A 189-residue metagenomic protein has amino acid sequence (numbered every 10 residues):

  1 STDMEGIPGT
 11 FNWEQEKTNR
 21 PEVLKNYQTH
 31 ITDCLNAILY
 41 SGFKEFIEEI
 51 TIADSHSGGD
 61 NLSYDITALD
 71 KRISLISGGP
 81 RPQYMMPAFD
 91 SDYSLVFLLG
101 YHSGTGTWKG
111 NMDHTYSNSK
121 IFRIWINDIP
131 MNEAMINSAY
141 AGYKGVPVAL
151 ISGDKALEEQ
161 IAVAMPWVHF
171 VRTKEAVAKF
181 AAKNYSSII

Functional and structural regions predicted by a protein language model:
S1, A53-D54, V96-G100, I151-S152: Short beta-strand segments
S1-E16, Y27: N-terminal glycine-rich anion-binding loops that anchor highly charged ligand groups
E14-A37: Short catalytic helix/loop segments, enriched in acidic residues and glycine and frequently bearing histidine
E48, Y93-S94, A149: Conserved acidic residues
S57-K71: Glycine-rich loop at the start of a catalytic domain that most often binds anionic cofactors/ligands
A68-F89: A glycine-rich helix N-cap at a beta->alpha junction
P80-R81, N118-K144, G153: Active-site glycine-rich loop that binds ribose-phosphate moieties when present
Y140-I189: Active-site rim beta-loop-alpha module in soluble metabolic enzymes
